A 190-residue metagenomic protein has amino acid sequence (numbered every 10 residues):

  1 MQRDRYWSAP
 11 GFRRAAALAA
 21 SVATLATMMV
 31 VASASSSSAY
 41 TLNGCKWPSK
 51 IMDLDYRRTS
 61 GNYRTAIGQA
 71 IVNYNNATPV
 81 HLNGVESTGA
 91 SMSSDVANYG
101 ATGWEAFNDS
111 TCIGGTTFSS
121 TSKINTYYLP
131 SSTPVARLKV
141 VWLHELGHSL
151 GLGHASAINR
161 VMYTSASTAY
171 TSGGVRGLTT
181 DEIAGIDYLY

Functional and structural regions predicted by a protein language model:
Q2-A9, A17-L18, A32-Y190: Zinc-dependent metalloendopeptidases
R13-L25: Sec-dependent N-terminal signal peptides
T24-A26, S36-S37: Cleavable N-terminal signal peptides
T27-V31: Residue-level signal for alpha-helical transmembrane segments in multi-pass membrane proteins
